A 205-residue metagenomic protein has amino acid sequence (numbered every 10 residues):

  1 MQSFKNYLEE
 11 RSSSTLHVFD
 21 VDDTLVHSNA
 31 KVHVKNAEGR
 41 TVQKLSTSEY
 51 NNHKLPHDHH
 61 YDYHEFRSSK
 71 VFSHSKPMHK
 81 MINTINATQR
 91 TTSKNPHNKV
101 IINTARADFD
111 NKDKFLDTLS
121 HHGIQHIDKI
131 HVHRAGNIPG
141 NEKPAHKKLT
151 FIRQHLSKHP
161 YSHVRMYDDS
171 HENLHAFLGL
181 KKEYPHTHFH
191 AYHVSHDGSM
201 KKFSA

Functional and structural regions predicted by a protein language model:
M1-E9: Short acidic, low-complexity intrinsically disordered linear motifs used for protein-protein interactions
S12-S14, H97, P160-H163, H186-H188: A general structural motif
S13-E142: Alpha-helical substrate-recognition element adjacent to the catalytic core
T15, K148-E172, F177: Conserved Lys-Pro-Asp/Glu-containing loop-to-beta segment of HAD-superfamily phosphomonoesterases, centered on
S93-K94, L116-Q125, Q154-K158, L178-T187: Short, surface-exposed basic-aromatic patches at helix termini and helix-loop junctions that form
P139-L156, F203-A205: Short, surface-exposed amphipathic charged segments that create phosphate/polyanion-binding patches used for binding
H163-R165, H171-A205: Asp-based, Mg2+/Mn2+-dependent phosphohydrolase catalytic module
